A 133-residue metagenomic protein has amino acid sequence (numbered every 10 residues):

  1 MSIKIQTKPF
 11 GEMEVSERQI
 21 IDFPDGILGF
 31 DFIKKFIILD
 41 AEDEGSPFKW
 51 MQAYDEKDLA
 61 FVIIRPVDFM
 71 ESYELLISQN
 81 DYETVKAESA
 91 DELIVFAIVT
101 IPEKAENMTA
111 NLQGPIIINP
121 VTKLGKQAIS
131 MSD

Functional and structural regions predicted by a protein language model:
S2-M70, A90-D133: Long, compositionally biased stretches
S72-I77: Extended catalytic/binding region for NAD+/ADP-ribose chemistry, centered on the ART fold
Q79-S89: Short active-site loop/helix that positions an aromatic residue
